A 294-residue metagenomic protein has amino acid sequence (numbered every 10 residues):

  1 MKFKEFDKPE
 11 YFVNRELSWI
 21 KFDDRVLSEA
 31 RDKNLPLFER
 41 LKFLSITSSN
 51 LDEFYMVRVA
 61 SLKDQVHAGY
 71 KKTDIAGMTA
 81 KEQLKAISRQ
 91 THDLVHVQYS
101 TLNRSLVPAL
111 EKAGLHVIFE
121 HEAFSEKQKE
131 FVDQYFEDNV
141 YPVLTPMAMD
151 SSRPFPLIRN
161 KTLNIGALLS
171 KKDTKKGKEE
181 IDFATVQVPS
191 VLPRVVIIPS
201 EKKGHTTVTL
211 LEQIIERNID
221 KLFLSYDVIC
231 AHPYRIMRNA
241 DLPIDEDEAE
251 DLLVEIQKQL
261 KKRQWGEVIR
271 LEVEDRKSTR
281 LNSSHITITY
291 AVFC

Functional and structural regions predicted by a protein language model:
K2-R280, S284: N-terminal non-catalytic structural scaffold regions of very large proteins
L281-C294: Single conserved hydrophobic/aromatic residue that forms the stacking wall/gate of nucleotide- or nucleobase-binding
